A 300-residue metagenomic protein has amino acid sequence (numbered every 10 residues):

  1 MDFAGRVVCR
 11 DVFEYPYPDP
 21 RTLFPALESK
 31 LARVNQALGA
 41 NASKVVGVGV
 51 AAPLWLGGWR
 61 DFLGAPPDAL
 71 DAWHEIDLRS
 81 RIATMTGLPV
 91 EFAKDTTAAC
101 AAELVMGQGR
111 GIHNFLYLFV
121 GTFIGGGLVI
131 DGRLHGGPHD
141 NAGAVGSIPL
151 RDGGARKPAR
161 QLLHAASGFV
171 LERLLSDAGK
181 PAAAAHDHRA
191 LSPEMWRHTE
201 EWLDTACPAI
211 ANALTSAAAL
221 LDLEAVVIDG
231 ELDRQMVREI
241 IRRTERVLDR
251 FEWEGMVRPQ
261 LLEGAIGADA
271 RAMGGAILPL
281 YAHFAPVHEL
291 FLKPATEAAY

Functional and structural regions predicted by a protein language model:
M1-K44, T84-T86, D152-Y300: ATP-binding/phosphotransfer module of carbohydrate and carboxylate kinases, centering on a glycine-rich
F3, K44-R160, G274, L278-E297: Phosphate-binding/catalytic loop of phosphoryl-transfer enzymes
